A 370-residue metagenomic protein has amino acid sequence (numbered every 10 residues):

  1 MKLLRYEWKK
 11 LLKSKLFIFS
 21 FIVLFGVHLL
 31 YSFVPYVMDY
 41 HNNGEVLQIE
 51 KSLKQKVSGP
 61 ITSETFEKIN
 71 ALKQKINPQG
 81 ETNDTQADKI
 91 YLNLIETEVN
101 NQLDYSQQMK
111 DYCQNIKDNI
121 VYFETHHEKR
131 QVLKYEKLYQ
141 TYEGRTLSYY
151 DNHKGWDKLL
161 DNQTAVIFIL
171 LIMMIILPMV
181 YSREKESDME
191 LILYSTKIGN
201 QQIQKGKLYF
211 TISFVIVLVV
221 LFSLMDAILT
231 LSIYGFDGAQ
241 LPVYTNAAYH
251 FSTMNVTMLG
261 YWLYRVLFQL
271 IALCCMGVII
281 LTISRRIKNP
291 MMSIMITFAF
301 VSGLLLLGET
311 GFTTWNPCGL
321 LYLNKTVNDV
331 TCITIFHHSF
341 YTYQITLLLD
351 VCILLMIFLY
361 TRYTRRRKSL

Functional and structural regions predicted by a protein language model:
M1-S20: Aromatic- and glycine-rich beta-strand/loop motifs that create alpha-glucan
E7-K10, T282-R286, L349-L370: Junction motif at the cytosolic side of a transmembrane helix
S20-F25, M291-L304, Y322: Central hydrophobic cores of alpha-helical transmembrane segments in multi-pass integral membrane proteins
G26-S63, M109-E184, K205-R286, T326-L347: Secretory targeting signals
N42-I90: Low-complexity, proline/glycine-enriched hydrophobic segments characteristic of transmembrane helices
Y194-N200: Short helix-to-coil transition segments within interhelical loops that connect adjacent transmembrane helices
S195, I280-V301, R366-L370: Cytoplasmic juxtamembrane regions at transmembrane-helix boundaries
I233-Y244, G303-K325: Juxtamembrane non-transmembrane "cap" segments at the membrane-aqueous interface of multi-pass membrane proteins
